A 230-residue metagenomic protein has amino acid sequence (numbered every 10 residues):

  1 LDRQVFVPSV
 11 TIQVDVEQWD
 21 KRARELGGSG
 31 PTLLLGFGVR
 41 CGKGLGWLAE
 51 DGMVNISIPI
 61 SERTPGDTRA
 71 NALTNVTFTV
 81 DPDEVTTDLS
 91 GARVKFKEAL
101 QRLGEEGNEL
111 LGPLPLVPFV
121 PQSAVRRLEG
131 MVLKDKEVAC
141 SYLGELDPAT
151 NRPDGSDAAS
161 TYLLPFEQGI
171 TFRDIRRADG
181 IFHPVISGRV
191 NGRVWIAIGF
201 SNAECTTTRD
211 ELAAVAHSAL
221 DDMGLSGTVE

Functional and structural regions predicted by a protein language model:
L1-G28: Flexible, P/S/T/G-rich "lid" or insertion loops adjacent to the active sites of thioester-utilizing
S9-V14, D20, K43-E230: Acyl-thioester-dependent acyl-group transfer interface
G28-S29, T207: A generic structural signal for alpha-helix starts
G30-V39: Short amphipathic alpha-helical segments
